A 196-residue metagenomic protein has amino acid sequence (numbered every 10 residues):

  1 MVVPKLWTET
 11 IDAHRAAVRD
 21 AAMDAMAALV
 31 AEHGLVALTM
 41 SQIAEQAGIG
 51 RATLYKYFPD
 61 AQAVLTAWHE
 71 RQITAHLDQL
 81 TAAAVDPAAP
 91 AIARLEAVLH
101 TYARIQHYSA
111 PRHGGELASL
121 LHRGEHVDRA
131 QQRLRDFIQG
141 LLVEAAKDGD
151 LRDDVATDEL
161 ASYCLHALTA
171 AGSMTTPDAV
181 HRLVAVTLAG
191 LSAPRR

Functional and structural regions predicted by a protein language model:
M1-H33, A37-Q46, A63: Basic, helix-initiating cap at the start of DNA-binding domains
A21, Q42, A93-T101, E159-Y163 (+1 more regions): Amphipathic alpha-helical interaction segments
A47-F58: Short hydrophobic/aromatic patch on the recognition helix
A67, D78-Y108, H122: Hydrophobic alpha-helical connector segments
R71-L77, I105, H122-D158, S162-S173 (+1 more regions): Amphipathic alpha-helical packing segments from all-alpha helical-bundle domains
G114-G124: Short linear capping/connector segments at secondary-structure termini
A167-T175, V180-R196: Conserved NTP phosphate-binding and transfer environment spanning the P-loop NTPase/kinase superfamily
